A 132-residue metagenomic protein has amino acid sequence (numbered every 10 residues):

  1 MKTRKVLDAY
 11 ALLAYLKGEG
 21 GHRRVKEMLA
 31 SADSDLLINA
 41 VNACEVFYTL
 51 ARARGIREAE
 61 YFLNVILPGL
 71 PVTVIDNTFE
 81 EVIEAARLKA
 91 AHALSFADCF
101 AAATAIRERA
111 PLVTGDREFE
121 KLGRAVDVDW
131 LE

Functional and structural regions predicted by a protein language model:
M1-I38, A51-V65, L131: Short, well-structured N-terminal submotif of metal-dependent ribonuclease cores
K2-R4, A102-E132: Acidic, PIN/NYN-like endoribonuclease modules and their adjacent C-terminal/linker elements
D8, E45, D98, D116: Acidic active-site catalytic centers that drive phospho-/nucleotidyl reactions and related ester hydrolyses
L12-L13, A43, F119-E120: A generic structural signal for short hydrophobic patches within well-formed alpha-helices
G20, V41-N42, N77-E80, F100 (+1 more regions): Short beta->alpha linker loops
D35, P71-T73, D127-D129: Conserved beta-strand segments of alpha/beta enzyme cores
V72-V113: Active-site neighborhoods of divalent-metal-dependent phosphate/nucleic-acid chemistry enzymes
